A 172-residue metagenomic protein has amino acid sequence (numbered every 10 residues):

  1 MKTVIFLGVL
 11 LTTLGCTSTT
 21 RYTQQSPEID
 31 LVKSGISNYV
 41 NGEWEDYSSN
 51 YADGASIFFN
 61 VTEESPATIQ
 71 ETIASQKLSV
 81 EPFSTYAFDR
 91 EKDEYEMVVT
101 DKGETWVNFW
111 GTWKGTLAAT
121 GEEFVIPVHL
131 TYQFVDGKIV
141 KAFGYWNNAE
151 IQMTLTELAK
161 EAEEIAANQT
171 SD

Functional and structural regions predicted by a protein language model:
M1-C16: Sec-dependent bacterial lipoprotein signal peptides
C16-N41, E45, E161-S171: Short, low-complexity N-terminal intrinsically disordered segments enriched in polar/charged residues
W44-V99, T105: A solvent-exposed, acidic/Ser-Thr-rich amphipathic alpha-helical stretch
S49-N50, K102-E104, Y132-I139: Short, solvent-exposed coil/turn segments at beta-strand boundaries
Y51, V61, G111-W113, L130 (+1 more regions): A mature extracytoplasmic/lumenal domain signature
T100-G103, E123-V125: Extracellular/periplasmic catalytic domains that process cell-envelope and extracellular macromolecules
F109-K138: Exposed beta-sheet edge and beta->alpha loop/turn motif
K141-D172: Low-complexity, intrinsically disordered terminal/linker segments enriched in charged and Gly/Pro repeats
